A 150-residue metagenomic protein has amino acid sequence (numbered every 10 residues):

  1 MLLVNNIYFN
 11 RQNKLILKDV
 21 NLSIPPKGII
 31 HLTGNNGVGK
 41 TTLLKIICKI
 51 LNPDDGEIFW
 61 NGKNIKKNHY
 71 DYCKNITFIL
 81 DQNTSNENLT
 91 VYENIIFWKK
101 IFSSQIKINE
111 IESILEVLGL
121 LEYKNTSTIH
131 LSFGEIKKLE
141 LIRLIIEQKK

Functional and structural regions predicted by a protein language model:
L2-V4, L17-D19: Conserved structural motif at the start of ABC-family nucleotide-binding domains
H31, I136-L144: ABC ATPase nucleotide-binding domain "signature" region
T33-N35: The feature captures the beta-strand-to-loop junction immediately N-terminal to the Walker
C48: Helix-to-loop junction immediately C-terminal to a conserved catalytic motif
G56-K67, D71-Y72: Conserved ABC transporter NBD signature motif
Q82, N88-S103: Q-loop/switch helix immediately C-terminal to the Walker
I96, I108-Y123: Conserved ABC ATPase "signature" region
S127-I136: Conserved ABC ATPase signature
